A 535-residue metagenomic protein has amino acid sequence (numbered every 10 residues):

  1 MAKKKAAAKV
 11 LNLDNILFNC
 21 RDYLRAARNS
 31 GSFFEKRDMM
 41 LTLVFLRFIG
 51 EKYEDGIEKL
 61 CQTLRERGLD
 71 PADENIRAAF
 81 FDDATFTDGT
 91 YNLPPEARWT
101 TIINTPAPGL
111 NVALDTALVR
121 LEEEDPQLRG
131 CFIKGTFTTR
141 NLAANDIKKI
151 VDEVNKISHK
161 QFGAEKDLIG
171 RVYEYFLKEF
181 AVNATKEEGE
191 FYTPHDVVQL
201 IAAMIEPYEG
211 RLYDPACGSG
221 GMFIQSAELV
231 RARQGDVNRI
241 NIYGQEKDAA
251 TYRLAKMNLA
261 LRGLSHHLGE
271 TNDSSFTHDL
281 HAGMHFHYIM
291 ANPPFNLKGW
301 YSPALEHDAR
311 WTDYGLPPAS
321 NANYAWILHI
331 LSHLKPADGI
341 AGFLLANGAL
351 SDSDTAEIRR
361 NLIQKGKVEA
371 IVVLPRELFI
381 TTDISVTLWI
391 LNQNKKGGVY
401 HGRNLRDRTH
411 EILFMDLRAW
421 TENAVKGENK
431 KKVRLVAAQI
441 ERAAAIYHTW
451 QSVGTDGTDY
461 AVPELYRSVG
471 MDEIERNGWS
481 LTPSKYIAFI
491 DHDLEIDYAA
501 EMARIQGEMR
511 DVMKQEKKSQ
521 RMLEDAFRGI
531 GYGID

Functional and structural regions predicted by a protein language model:
M1-Y208, H267, T271-L280, V373-R376 (+4 more regions): Non-catalytic, mostly N-terminal accessory regions of nucleic-acid modification and defense proteins
N19, S32-F48, Y252, E270 (+1 more regions): Conserved Class I SAM-dependent methyltransferase catalytic core
S30, W300-N321, A346-S353, P375-T381 (+4 more regions): Short, contiguous acidic/charged loop-to-helix segments that flank catalytic cores in large enzymes
Y53, V230-Q234, L334: Active-site catalytic pocket residues across diverse enzymes, especially alpha/beta-hydrolases
E66, K367-V368, L378-A443: C-terminal, active-site-flanking charged/polar segments
R140, F162, A216, G244-D248 (+7 more regions): Hydrophobic alpha-helical scaffolding
E187-A291, N296-W300, L305-D313, A325 (+3 more regions): Conserved S-adenosyl-L-methionine
Q234-R239, A337-D338, D407-R408: Short helix-terminating capping/connector loops at secondary-structure junctions
